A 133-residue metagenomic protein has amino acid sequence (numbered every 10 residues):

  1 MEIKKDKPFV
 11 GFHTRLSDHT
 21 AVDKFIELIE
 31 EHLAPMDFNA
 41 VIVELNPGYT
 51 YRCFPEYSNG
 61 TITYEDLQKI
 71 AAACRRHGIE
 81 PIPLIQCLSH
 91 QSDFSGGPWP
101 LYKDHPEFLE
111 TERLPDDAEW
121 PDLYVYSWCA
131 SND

Functional and structural regions predicted by a protein language model:
M1, A71-A72: Mature, folded catalytic cores of secreted/periplasmic enzymes
M1-F9, H19-K24: N-terminal carbohydrate-binding accessory modules
P8-T14, N39-V43, P81-I85: Hydrophobic faces of well-ordered beta-strands that scaffold small-molecule active sites in alpha/beta enzyme cores
V10-A21, R52-Y64, D117-D133: The substrate-binding groove and active-site-proximal loops of carbohydrate-active enzymes, especially glycoside
I29-Q68, S89-S92, W99-Y102: Aromatic-lined carbohydrate-binding/catalytic grooves of carbohydrate-active enzymes
A73-H77: Helix C-cap/helix->beta junction micro-motif
L88-D133: Active-site-adjacent "subsite" loops/lids of carbohydrate-active enzymes
